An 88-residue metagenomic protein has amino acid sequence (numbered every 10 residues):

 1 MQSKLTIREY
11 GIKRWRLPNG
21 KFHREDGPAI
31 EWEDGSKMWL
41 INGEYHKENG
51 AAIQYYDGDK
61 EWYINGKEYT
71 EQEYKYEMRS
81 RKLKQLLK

Functional and structural regions predicted by a protein language model:
M1-K88: Glycine/tyrosine- and acidic-biased, solvent-exposed loop/turn segments at the edges of beta-strands
